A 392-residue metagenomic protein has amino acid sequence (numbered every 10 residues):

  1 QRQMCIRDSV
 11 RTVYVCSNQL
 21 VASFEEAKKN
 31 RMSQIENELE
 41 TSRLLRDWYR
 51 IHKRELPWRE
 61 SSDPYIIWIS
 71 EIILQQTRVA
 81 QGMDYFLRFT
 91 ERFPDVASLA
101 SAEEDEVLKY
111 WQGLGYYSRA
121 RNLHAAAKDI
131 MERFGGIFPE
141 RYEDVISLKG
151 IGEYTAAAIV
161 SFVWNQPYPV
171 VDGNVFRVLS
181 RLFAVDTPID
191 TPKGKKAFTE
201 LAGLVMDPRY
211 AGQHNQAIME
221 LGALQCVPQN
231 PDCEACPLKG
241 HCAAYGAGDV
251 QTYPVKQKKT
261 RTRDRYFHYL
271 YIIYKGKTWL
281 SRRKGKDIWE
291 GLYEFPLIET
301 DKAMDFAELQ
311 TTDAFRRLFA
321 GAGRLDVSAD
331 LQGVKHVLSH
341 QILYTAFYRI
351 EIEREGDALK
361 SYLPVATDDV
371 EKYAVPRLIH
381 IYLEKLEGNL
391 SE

Functional and structural regions predicted by a protein language model:
Q1-I6: Short, small-residue-biased leader/transition segments that mark boundaries at the very start of proteins
S17-R54, E60, A223-E392: Intrinsically disordered, low-complexity, charged terminal extensions of DNA damage-control enzymes
Q34-L44, W48-D232, L238-A247, Q251 (+2 more regions): Catalytic cores of DNA base-excision repair glycosylases
